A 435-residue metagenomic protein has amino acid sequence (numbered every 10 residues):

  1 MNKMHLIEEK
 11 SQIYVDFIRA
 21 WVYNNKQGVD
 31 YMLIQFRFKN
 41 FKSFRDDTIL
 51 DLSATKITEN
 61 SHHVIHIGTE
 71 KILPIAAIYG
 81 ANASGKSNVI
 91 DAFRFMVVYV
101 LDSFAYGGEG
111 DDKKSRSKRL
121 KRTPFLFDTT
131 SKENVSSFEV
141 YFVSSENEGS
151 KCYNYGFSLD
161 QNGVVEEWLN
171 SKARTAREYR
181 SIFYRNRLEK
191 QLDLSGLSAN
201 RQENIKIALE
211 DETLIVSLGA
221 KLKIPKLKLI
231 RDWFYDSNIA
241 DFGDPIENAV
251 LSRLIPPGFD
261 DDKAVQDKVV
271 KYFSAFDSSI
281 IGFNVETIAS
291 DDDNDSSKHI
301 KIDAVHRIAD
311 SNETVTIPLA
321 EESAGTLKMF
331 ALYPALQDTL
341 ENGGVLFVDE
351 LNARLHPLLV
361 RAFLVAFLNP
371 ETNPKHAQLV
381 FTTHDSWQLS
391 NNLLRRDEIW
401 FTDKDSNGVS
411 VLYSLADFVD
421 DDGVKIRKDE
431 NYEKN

Functional and structural regions predicted by a protein language model:
M1-W21, N25-Y31, D417-N435: Acidic, Mg2+-coordinating catalytic modules of nucleic-acid enzymes
L6, I13, W21-V98: Pre-Walker A-like glycine/lysine-rich segment at the N-terminus of P-loop NTPase domains
Y23, V29-Y31, K39, E247-E321: Extended helical coiled-coil dimerization/tether regions that scaffold and oligomerize large DNA-maintenance assemblies
Y31-Q35, A362-N435: C-terminal lobe/lid and adjacent interdomain/linker elements of RecA-like ASCE P-loop ATPase modules
F41, E350-L355, S386: Conserved Walker B
E70-L120, M329-F330, A335, A366: Phosphate-binding glycine-rich loops of NTP-binding sites
I75-Y79, D292-Q337, N342-V345, L351-L358: Conserved ABC ATPase signature
E148-A289: Electropositive, glycine-dotted interaction segments that contact anionic polymers or phosphate-rich ligands
